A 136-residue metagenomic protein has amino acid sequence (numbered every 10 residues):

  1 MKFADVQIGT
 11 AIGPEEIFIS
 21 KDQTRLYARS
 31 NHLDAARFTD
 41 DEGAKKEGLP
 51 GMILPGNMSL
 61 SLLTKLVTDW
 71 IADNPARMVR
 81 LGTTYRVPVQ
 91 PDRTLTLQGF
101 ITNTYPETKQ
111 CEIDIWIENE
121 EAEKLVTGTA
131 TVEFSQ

Functional and structural regions predicted by a protein language model:
M1-A11, Q90-Q136: HotDog/MaoC-like acyl-thioester-processing domains
M1-M52: Catalytic strand-loop segment that frames the active site of acyl-thioester-processing enzymes
G13-F18, T84, T131-E133: Generic structural detector for well-ordered beta-strands
E15, Q23, D34, R77-L81 (+2 more regions): A generic structural signal for short beta-strands and their flanking turns/coil linkers
R29-L33, T68-A72, E120: Short, intrinsically disordered, mixed-charge
K46-L54, L60-I101: Hydrophobic beta-strand-centered segment that forms part of the acyl-chain substrate-binding groove
